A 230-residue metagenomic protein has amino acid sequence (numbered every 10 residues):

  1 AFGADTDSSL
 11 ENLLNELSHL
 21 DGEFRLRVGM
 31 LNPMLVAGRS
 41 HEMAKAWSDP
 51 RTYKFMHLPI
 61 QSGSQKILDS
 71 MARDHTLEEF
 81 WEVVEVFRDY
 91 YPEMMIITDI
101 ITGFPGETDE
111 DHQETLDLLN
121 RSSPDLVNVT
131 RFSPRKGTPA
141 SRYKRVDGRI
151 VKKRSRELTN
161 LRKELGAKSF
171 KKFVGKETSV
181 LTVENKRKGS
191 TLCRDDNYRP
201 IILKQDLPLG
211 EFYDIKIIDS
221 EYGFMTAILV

Functional and structural regions predicted by a protein language model:
A1-D109: Conserved SAM/AdoMet-binding glycine-rich loop
G3-S18, G22, S70-D74, S133-E164: Radical SAM enzyme [4Fe-4S]-AdoMet core and its adjacent flexible, acidic and glycine-rich loops/tails across
V28, L58, D99, L119 (+4 more regions): Conserved, mostly hydrophobic/aromatic
K45-W47, T115, K144-D147: Short, hinge-like loop/turn segments at secondary-structure boundaries
P59-S62, R131-S133, N197: Short, small-residue-rich loop/turn micro-motifs
E107, D111, L119-P124: Contiguous mid-protein beta-loop-alpha structural module that forms a pocket-lining wall or clamp of enzyme active
P134, R142-V230: Terminal RNA-binding accessory module
